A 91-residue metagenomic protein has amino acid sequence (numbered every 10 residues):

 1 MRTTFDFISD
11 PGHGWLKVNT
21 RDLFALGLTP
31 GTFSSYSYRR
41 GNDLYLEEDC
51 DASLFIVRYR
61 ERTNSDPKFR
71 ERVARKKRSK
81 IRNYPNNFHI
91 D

Functional and structural regions predicted by a protein language model:
R2-D91: Catalytic phosphate/metal-binding cores of nucleic-acid and nucleotide-processing enzymes, i.e., regions that mediate
